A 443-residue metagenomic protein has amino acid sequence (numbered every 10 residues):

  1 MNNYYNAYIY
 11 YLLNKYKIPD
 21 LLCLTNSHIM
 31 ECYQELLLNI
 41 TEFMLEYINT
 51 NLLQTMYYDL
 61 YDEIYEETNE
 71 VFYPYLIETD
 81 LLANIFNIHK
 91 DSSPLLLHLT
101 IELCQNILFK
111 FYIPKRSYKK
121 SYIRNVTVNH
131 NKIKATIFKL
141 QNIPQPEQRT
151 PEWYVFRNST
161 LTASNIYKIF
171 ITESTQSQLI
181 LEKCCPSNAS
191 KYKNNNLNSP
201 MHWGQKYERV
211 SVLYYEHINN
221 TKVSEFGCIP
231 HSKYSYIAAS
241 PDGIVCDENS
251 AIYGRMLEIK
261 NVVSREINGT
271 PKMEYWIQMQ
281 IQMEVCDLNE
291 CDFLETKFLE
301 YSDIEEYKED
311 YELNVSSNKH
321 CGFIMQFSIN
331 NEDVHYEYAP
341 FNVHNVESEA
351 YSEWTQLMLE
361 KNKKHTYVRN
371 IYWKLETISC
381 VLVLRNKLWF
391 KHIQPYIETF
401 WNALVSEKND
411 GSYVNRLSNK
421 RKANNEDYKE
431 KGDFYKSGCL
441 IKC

Functional and structural regions predicted by a protein language model:
M1-C443: Accessory terminal regions of nucleic-acid processing enzymes
